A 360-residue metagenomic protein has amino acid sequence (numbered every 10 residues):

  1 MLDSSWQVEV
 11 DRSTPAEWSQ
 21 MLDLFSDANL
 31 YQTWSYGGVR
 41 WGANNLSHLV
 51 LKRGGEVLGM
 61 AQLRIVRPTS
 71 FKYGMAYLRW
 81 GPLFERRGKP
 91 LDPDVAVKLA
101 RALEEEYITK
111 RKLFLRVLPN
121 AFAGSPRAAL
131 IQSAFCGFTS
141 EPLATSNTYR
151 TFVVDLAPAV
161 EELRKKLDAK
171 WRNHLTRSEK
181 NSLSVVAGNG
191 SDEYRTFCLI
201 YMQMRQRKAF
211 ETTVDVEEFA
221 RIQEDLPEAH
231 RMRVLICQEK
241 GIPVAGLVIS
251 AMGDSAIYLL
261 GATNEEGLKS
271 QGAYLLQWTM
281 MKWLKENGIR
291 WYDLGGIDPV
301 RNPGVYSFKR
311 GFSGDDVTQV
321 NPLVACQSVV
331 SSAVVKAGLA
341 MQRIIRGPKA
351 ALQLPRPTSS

Functional and structural regions predicted by a protein language model:
M1-Q7, R12, I65, S133-E161 (+1 more regions): Active-site/acyl-donor-binding loops of N-acyltransferases
W6-G54, L58-F71, P119-G124, F135-G267: A conserved beta-strand-loop-helix scaffold within acyl/acetyltransferase catalytic domains
N44-L46, T109-K112, M232, I289: Short, high-confidence coil segments that cap the C-terminus of an alpha-helix and link into the following beta-strand
M75, K112-F114, S255, W291: Residues at the N-termini of beta-strands
R79-L91, A157-P158, G261-S270, D298: A short, internal acetyl-CoA/4′-phosphopantetheine-binding micro-motif in the GNAT/acyltransferase core
V95-T148: Non-catalytic accessory segments adjacent to catalytic cores
V97-E105, A220-A333: Aromatic (often tryptophan-rich) hydrophobic motifs at membrane interfaces
L115-R116, V186, W291-G295: Short catalytic-loop micro-motif centered on adjacent basic/acidic residues
